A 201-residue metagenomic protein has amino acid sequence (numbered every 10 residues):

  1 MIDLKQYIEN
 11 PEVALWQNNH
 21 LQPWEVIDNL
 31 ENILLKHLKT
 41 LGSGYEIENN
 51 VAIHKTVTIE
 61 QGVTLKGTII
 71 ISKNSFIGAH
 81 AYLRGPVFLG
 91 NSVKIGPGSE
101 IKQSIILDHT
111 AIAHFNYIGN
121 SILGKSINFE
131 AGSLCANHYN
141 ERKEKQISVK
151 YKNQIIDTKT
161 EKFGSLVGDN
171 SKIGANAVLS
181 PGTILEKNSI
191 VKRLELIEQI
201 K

Functional and structural regions predicted by a protein language model:
M1-N50, K55-T56, T183, K187-N188 (+2 more regions): Terminal amphipathic alpha-helical/low-complexity segments used for targeting or macromolecular assembly
G44-E46, V63, A81, K152-N153 (+1 more regions): A generic local structural motif
A52, I70, F88, L166 (+1 more regions): ABC ATPase A-loop
I59-G98: Glycine-rich active-site/cofactor-binding loop and its immediate structural neighborhood
Q103-K201: Glycine-rich hexapeptide-repeat left-handed beta-helix
